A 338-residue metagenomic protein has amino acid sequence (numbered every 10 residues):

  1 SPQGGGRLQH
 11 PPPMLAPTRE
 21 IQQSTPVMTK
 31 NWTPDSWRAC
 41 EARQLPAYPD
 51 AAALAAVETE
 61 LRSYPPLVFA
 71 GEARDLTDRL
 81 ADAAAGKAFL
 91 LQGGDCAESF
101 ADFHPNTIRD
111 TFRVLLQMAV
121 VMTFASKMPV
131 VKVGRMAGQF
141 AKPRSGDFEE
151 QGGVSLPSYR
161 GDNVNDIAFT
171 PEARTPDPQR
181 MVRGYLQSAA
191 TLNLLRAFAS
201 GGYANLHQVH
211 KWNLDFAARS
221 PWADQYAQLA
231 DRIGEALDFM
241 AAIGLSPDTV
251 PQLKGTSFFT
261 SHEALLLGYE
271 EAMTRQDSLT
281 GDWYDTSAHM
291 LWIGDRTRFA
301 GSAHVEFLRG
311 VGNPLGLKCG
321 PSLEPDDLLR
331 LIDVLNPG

Functional and structural regions predicted by a protein language model:
S1-G6, A16, E20: A cross-taxon signal for low-complexity, glycine/charged-rich
H10, Q23: Cationic, low-complexity basic patches in intrinsically disordered or flexible, solvent-exposed regions
P13: Basic, glycine-rich
P26-N163: Long, contiguous, compositionally biased segments that the model treats as domain-scale units
A97, F103-G338: Active-site-facing alpha/beta catalytic cores
